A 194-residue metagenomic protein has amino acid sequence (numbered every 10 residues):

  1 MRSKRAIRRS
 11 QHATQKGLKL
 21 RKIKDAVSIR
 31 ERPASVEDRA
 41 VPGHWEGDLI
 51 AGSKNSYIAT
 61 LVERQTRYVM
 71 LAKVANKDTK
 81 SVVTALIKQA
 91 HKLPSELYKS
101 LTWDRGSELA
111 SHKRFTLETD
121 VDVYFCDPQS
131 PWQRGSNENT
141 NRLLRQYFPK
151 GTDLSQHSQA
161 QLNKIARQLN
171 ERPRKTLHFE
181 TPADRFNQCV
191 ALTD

Functional and structural regions predicted by a protein language model:
M1-E37: Basic, flexible linker segments flanking DNA-binding modules in nucleic acid-interacting mobile-element proteins
P42-A51: Two-metal-ion RNase H-like nuclease active-site motif
D48, L61, R67, L86 (+4 more regions): Mobile genetic element proteins and their domesticated derivatives, centered on retroelements and DNA transposons
A51-K54, L71-S95: Active-site beta-loop-alpha junctions of metal-dependent nucleic acid enzymes, especially the RNase H-like/DDE
Y57-I58: Short loop/turn microsegments at loop-to-beta-strand junctions
T66-M70, K92-Y98, F148: Short, surface-exposed connector motifs at secondary-structure boundaries
E96-L109, Q129: Acidic/histidine-rich, metal-coordinating catalytic segments
G106, K113-D194: Charged alpha-helix within mobile-element recombinases
